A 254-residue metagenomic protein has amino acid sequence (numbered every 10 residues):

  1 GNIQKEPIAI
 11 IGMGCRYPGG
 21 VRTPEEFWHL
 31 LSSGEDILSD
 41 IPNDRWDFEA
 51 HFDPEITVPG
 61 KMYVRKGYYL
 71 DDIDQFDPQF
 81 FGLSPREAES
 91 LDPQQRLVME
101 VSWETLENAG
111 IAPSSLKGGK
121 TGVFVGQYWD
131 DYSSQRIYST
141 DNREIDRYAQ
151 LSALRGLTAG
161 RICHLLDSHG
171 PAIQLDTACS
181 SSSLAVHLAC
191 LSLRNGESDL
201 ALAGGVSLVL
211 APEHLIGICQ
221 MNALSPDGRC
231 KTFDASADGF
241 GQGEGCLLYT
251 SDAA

Functional and structural regions predicted by a protein language model:
G1-E6, M13-C15, R22, E26 (+5 more regions): 4′-phosphopantetheine-dependent carrier domains
G1-E87, Q95, W103-E107, M221-N222 (+3 more regions): ACP-dependent fatty acid/polyketide chain-elongation machinery
G1-I11, P113-G119, R143, F240-C246: Flexible, low-complexity linker/loop segments at domain and module junctions
P7-A9, T121-F124, P171-I173, D199-A201 (+3 more regions): Structural motif
G19-T23, M62, L83-V98, D146-L154 (+6 more regions): Catalytic cores of large soluble enzymes that bind and process phosphate-bearing ligands
D40-N43, T140-A149, G156-C163, L184-L191 (+2 more regions): Glycine-/small-residue-rich "gating" segment that lines the acyl/pantetheine channel and substrate pocket
W46-E49, G119-G126, A178-S181, G205-L208: A glycine-rich phosphate-binding loop feature that marks nucleotide/adenosyl-phosphate handling sites
V58-P59, K66, D74, P85-P93 (+2 more regions): Active-site-proximal gating segment of KS-fold condensing enzymes and close homologs
